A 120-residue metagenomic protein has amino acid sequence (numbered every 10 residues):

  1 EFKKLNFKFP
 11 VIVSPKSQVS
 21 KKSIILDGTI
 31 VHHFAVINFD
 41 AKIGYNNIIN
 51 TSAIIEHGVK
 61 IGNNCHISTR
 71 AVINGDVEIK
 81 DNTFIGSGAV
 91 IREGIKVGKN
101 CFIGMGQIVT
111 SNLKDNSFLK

Functional and structural regions predicted by a protein language model:
E1-P15: Terminal amphipathic alpha-helical/low-complexity segments used for targeting or macromolecular assembly
I12-K120: Structural signal for interior beta-strand "rungs" in well-ordered beta-sheet cores of soluble enzyme domains
